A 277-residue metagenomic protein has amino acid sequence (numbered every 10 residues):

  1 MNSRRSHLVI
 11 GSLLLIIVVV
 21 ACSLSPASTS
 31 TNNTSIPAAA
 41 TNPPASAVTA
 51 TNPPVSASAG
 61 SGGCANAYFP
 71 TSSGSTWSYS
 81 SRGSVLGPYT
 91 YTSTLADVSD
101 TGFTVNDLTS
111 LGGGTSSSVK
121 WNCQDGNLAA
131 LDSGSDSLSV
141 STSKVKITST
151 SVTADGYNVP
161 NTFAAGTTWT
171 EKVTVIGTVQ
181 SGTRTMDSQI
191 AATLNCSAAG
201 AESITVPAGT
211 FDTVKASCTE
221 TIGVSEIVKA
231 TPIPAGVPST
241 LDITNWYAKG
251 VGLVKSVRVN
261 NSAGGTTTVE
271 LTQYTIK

Functional and structural regions predicted by a protein language model:
M1-V20: Sec-dependent bacterial lipoprotein signal peptides
N2-S3, N42, S256: Intrinsically disordered, low-complexity sequence elements enriched in Ser/Thr/Gly/Pro
H7-L8, I36, N261: Sequence-pattern detector for short linear motifs and compositional/periodic biases rather than a specific fold
I10, V19-A21, T49, S56 (+2 more regions): N-terminal non-cleavable signal-anchor helices
C22-G60, T231: Ser/Thr-rich, Proline-interspersed low-complexity disordered segments
A57-K277: Conserved functional acidic sites
